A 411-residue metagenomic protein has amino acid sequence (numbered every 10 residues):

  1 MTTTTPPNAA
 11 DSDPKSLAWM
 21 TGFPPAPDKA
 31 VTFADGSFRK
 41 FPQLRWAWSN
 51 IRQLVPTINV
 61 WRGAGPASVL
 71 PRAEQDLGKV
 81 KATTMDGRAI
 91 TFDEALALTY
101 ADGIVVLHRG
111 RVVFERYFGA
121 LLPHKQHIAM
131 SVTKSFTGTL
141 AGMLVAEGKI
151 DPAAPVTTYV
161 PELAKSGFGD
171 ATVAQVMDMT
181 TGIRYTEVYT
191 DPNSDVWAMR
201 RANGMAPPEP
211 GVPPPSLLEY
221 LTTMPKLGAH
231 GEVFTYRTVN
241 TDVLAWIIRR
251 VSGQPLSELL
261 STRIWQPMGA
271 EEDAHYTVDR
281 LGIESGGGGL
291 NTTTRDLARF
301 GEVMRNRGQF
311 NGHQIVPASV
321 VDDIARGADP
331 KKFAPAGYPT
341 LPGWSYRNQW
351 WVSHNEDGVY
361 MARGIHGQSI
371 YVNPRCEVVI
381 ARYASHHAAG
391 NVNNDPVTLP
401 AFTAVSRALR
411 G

Functional and structural regions predicted by a protein language model:
M1-L122, I150, D178, G182 (+2 more regions): N-terminal leader/targeting segments and the immediately adjacent pre-domain N-terminus
D93-L96, G142, T157, A174-M177 (+11 more regions): Non-transmembrane alpha-helical segments in soluble domains of secreted/periplasmic/extracellular proteins
Y100, S166-L217: Extended ligand-binding groove/face enriched in aromatic
G110, I128-P152, V176, L244-I248 (+1 more regions): Active-site SXXK
Y117, P123-H124, V188-T190, R200-L281: Catalytic-site signature segments of enzymes, centered on catalytic residues
P123, I128, A146-V188, T223 (+2 more regions): Active-site helix/loop module of the DD-peptidase/beta-lactamase fold, centered on the serine-lysine SxxK catalytic
M179, N240-I247, G288-Q309, Q368-A384: Active-site-proximal alpha-helical segments within enzyme catalytic domains
E271-T277, D322-V379: Active-site Gly/Thr loop motif
